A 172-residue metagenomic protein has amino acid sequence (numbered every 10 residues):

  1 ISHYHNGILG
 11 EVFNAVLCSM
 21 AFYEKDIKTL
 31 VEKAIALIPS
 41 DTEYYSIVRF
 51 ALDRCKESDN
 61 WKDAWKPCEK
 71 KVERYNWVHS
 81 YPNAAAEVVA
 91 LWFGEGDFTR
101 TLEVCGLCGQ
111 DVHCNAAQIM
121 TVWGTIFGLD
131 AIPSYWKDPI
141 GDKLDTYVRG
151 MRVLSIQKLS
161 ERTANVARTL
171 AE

Functional and structural regions predicted by a protein language model:
I1-S2, A15-G109: Accessory "access/gating" subregions that flank catalytic or transport cores
H3-N6, F13-A15, E87-A167: Catalytic phosphate/nucleotide-handling subdomain of diverse soluble enzymes
I8-G10, H79-S80: Short acidic alpha-helix initiation/capping motifs at coil-to-helix transition points, especially at protein N-termini
K25-L30, K56-P67, P133-D138, S160-E172: Long, charge-rich low-complexity segments
A36-S40, D53-E57, G141, D145 (+3 more regions): Generic surface-pattern signal
